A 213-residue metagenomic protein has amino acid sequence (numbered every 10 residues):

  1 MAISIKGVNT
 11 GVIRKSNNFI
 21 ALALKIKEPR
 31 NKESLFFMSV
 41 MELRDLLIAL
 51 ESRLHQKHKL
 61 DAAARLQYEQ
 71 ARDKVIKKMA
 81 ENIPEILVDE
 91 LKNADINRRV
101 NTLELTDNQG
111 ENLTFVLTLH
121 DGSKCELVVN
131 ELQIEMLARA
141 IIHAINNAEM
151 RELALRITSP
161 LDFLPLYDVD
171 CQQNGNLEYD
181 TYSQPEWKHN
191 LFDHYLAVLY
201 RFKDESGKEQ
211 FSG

Functional and structural regions predicted by a protein language model:
M1-I20, V75-L117, D168-K208: Intrinsic, low-complexity N-terminal interaction/targeting segments
R14-A21, K25-Q67, L113-I157, D204-G213: Extended intrinsically disordered, low-complexity coil regions enriched in Ser, Thr, Gly, Ala and often Pro
P29, I86-V88, H120, L164: A near-ubiquitous, low-amplitude feature marking generic local secondary-structure context
E51-L87, P160-D162: Charged surface patches that recognize polyanionic ligands
R156-V169: Intrinsically disordered, low-complexity charged/polar segments
